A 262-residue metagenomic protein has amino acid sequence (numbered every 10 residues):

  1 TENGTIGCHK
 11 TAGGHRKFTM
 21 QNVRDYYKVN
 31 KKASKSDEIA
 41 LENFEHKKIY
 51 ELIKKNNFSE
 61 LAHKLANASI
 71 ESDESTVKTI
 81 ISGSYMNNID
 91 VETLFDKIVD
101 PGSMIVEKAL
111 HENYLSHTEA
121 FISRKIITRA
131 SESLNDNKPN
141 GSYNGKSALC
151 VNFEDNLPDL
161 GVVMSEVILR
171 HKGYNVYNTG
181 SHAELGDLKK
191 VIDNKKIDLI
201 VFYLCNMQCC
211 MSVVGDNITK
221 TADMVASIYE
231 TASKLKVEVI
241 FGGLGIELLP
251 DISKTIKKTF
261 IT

Functional and structural regions predicted by a protein language model:
T1: Polyanion-binding surface elements
G4: Glycine-centered, phosphate/nucleic-acid-interacting loop/turn motifs that mediate DNA/RNA or nucleotide
G7-H9, G13-P139: Long amphipathic alpha-helical segments
N113-S116, I122, I126-T262: C-terminal regulatory/effector modules of DNA-binding transcriptional regulators
